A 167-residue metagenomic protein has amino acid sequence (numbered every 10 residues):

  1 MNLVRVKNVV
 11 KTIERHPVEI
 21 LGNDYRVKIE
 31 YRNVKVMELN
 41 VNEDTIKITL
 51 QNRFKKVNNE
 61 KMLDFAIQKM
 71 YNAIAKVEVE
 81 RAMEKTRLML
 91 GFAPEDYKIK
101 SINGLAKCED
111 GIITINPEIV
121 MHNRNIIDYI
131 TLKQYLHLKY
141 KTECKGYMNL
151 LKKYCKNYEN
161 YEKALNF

Functional and structural regions predicted by a protein language model:
M1-D128, L138-F167: Active-site-proximal or metal-binding-adjacent scaffold patches in catalytic folds
T131: Walker B beta-strand of ABC/ABC-like P-loop ATPase nucleotide-binding domains, specifically the conserved hydrophobic
Q134: Walker B catalytic acidic pair
